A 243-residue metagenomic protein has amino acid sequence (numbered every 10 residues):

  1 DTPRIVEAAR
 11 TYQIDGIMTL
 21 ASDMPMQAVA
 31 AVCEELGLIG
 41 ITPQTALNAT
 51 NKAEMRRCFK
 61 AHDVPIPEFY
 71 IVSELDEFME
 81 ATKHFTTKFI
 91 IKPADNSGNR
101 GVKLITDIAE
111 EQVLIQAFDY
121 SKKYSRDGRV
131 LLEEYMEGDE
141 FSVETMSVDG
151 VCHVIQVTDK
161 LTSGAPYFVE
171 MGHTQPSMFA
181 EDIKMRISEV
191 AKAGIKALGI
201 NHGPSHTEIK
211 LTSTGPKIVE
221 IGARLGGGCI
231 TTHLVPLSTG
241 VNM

Functional and structural regions predicted by a protein language model:
D1-S73: Conserved N-proximal alpha/beta basic substrate-recognition cap immediately N-terminal to, or forming the N-lobe
R4, E77-A81, V113: Short acidic active-site motifs
A8-I14, K83-T86, Y124-R126: Glycine-rich phosphate-binding loop signature in dinucleotide/nucleotide-binding domains
I17, F69, I91, L132 (+2 more regions): Generic preference for hydrophobic
T86-D107: Conserved anion/nucleotide-ligand pocket segment
N99, G222-S238: Glycine-rich phosphate/pyrophosphate-binding beta-alpha loops
V102-P216, A223-G226: Internal nucleotide-binding/catalytic subdomain
G172-H173, D182, P236-M243: C-terminal active-site "lid" helix and adjoining low-complexity regulatory extension at the edge of ATP-using catalytic
